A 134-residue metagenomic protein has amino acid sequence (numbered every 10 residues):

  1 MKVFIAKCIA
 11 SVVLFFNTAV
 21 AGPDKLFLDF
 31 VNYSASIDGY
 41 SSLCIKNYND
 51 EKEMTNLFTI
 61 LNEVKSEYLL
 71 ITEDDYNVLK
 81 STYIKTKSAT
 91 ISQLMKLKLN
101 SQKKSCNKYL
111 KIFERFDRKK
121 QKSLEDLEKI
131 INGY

Functional and structural regions predicted by a protein language model:
M1-P23: Classical Sec-dependent N-terminal signal peptides that target proteins to the secretory pathway
F4, Y40, S101-Q102: Secretory pathway export signals and precursors
C8, A19-V20, S34, D117-K120: Prokaryotic Sec-type signal peptides and long signal-anchor helices with extended Leu/Ile/Val-rich h-regions
A10, L26, M95: Generic anion/oxyanion-binding catalytic loop in active/binding sites
V20-T55: Immediate post-signal-peptide N-terminus of mature secreted/exported proteins
E53, F58-Y134: Compact alpha-helical subdomains of small soluble proteins
